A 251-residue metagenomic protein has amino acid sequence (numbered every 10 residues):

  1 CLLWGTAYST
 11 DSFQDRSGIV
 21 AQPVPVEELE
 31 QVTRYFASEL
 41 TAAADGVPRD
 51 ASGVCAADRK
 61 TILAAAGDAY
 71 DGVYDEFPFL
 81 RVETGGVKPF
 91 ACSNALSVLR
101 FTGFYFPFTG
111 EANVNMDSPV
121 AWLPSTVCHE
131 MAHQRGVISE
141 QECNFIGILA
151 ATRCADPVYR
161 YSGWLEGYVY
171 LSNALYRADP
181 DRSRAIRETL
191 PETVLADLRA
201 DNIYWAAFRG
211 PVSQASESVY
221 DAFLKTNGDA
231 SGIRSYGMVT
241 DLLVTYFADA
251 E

Functional and structural regions predicted by a protein language model:
C1-G5: Hydrophobic membrane-insertion alpha-helices, especially the h-region of bacterial N-terminal signal peptides
A7-G72: Membrane-interface segments at or immediately adjacent to transmembrane helices that form the boundary between
V20-E27, C55-R59, N113-D117, E130-R135 (+1 more regions): Second-shell loop/turn segments in exported
L40, A44-P48, Y70-F77, M116 (+6 more regions): Sec/Tat-exported extracytoplasmic proteins
G46-V120: Auxiliary, metal-adjacent structural segments of Zn-dependent hydrolase domains
S125-V137, Q141-N144, I148-L149: Active-site recognition of the HExxH zinc-binding catalytic motif
F145-A196: Active-site/pore-lining binding-face segments in mid-to-C-terminal subdomains
E192-E251: Pan-zinc metallopeptidase signature
